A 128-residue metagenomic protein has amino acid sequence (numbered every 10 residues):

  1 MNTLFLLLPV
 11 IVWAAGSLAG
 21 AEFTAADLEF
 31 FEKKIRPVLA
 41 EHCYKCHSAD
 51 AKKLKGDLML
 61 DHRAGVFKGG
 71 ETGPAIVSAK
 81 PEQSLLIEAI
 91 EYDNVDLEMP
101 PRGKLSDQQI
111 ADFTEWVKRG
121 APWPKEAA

Functional and structural regions predicted by a protein language model:
N2-S17: Bacterial N-terminal signal peptides
G16-A128: Aromatic- and Gly/Pro-enriched helix-to-coil junctions and flexible linker segments
